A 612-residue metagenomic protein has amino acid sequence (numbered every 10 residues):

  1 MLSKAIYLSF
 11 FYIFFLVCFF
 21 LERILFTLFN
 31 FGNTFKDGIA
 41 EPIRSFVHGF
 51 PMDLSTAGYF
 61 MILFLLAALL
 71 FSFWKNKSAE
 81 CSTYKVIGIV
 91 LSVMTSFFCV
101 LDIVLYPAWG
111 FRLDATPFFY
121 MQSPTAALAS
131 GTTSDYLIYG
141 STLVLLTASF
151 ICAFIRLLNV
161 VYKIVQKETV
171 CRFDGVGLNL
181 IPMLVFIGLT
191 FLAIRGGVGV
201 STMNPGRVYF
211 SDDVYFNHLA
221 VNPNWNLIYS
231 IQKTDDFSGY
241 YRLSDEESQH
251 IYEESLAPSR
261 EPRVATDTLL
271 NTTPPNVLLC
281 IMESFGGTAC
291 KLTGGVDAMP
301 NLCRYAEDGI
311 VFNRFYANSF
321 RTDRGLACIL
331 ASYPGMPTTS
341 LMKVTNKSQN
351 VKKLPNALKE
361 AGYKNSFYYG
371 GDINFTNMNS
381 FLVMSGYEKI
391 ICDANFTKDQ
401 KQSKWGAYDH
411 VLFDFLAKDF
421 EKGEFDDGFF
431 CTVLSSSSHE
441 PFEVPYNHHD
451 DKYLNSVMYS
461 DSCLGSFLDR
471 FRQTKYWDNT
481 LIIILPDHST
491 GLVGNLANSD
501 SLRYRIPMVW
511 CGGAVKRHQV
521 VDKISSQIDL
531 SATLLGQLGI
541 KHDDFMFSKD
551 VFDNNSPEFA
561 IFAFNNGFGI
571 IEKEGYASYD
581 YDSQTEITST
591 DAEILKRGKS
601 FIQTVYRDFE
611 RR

Functional and structural regions predicted by a protein language model:
L2-D236: Transmembrane and membrane-interface helices of multi-pass, inner-membrane envelope-modifying transferases
K4, S123-A127, Y136, R172 (+8 more regions): Exposed alpha-helical structural elements
T27, L157-V160, D213, Q249 (+2 more regions): Charged, low-complexity, helix-prone segments enriched in Lys/Glu/Asp/Gln
G49, D53, S130-G131, R156 (+9 more regions): Residues that form generic nucleotide/phosphate-binding pockets
L70-C81, G110-P124, G131-T132, I151 (+12 more regions): Short amphipathic alpha-helical patches
D135-G140, V144, H448, Y476 (+1 more regions): Residue-level recognition of alpha-helix termini/interfacial anchor residues
G199-M546, N554-F559, F564-N566: Soluble catalytic regions of membrane-associated enzymes that act on cell-envelope and secretory-pathway components
H542, M546-R612: Phosphate/adenylate-binding glycine loop and adjacent helical scaffold
